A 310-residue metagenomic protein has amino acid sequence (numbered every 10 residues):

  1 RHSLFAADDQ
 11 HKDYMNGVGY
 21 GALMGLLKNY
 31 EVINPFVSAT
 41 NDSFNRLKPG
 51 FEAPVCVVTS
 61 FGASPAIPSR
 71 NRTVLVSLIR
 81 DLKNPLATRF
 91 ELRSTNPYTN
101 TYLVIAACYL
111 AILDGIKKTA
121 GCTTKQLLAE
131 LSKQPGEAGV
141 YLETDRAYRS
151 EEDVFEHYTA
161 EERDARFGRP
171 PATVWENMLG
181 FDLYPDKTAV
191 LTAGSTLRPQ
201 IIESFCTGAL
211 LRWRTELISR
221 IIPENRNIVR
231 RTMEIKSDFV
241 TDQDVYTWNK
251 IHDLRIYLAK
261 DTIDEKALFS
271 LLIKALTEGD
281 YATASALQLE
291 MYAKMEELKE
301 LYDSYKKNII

Functional and structural regions predicted by a protein language model:
R1-A7: Histidine-centered divalent-metal-coordination microenvironment in nucleic-acid enzymes
H11-I310: C-terminal accessory/tail domains of diverse enzymes
